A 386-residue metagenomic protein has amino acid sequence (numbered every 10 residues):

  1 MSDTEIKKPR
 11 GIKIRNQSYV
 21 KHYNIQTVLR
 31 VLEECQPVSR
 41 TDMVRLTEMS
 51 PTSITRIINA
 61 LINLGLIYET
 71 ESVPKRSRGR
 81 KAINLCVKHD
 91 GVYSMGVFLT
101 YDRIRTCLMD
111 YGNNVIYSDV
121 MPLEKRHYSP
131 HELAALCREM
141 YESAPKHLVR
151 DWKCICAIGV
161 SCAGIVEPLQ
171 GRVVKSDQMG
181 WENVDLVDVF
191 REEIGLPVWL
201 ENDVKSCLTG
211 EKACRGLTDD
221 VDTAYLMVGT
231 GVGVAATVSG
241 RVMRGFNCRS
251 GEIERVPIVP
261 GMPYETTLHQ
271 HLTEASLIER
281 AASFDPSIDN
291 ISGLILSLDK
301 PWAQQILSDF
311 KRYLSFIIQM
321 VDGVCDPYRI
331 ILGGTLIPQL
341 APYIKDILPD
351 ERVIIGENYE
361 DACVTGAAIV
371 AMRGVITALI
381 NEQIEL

Functional and structural regions predicted by a protein language model:
M1-G79, N84-P122, R126-K153, P260-L386: ATP-binding/phosphotransfer module of carbohydrate and carboxylate kinases, centering on a glycine-rich
M43, V115, D119-D222, P338-L348: Glycine-rich phosphate-binding loop and adjoining helix at the ATP-binding site of ATP-dependent phosphoryl-transfer
I83, I104, C156-I158, V221 (+3 more regions): Change "...and in nucleic-acid phosphodiester-cleaving endonucleases..." to "...and in nucleic-acid processing enzymes
N84, S94-F98, I155-G159, T223-M227 (+1 more regions): Short glycine-aspartate micro-motif
D102-I104, I165-E167, G233: Short, acidic Gly/Pro/Ser/Thr-rich loop/turn segments
D110, P168, T237: Short, acidic, Ser/Thr-enriched surface-loop or helix-capping motifs
S118-V120, Y128-E132, E182, E193-W302 (+1 more regions): Glycine/GP-enriched mid-protein hinge/lid loop-to-helix segment characteristic of carbohydrate kinases
